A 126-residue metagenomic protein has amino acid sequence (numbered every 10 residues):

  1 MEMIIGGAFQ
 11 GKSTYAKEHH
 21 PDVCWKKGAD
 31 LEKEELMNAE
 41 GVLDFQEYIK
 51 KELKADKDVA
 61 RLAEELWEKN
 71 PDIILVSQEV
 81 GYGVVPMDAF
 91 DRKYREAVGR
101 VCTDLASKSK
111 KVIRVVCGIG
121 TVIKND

Functional and structural regions predicted by a protein language model:
M1-D30: Glycine-rich P-loop/Walker A and Walker A-like loops and their local beta1-loop-alpha1 context in P-loop NTPases
I4, V42, T121-V122: Generic structural hydrophobic/aromatic packing signal, biased to beta-strands
Q10, E47-Y48, G81, G120: Short, solvent-exposed loop/turn segments at secondary-structure junctions
S13-T14, I49-E52, V84: Short acidic/glycine-rich loop or secondary-structure boundary segments that cap or lie
C24-K26, E32-V76: Conserved nucleotide-sensing/catalytic segment adjacent to the nucleotide-binding pocket in NTP-handling enzymes
L31-E32, D88: Intrinsic-disorder/low-complexity, polar/charged segments
D58-D126: Replace "adjacent to P-loop NTPase cores in ATP/GTP-dependent enzymes" with "adjacent to NTP-binding cores
